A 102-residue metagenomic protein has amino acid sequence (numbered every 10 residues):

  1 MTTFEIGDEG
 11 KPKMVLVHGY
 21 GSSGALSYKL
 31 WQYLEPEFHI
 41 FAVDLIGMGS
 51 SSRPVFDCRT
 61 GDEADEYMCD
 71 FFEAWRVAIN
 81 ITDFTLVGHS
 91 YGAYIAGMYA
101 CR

Functional and structural regions predicted by a protein language model:
T2-V55, H89, Y94, R102: Conserved HGGG/HGGXW glycine-rich cap/lid loop of the alpha/beta-hydrolase fold
K29, Y33, A74-A78, M98: Residue-level signal for well-ordered alpha-helical scaffold segments within enzymatic catalytic domains
M48-V87, C101-R102: Active-site loop/oxyanion-hole signature of alpha/beta-hydrolase fold enzymes
